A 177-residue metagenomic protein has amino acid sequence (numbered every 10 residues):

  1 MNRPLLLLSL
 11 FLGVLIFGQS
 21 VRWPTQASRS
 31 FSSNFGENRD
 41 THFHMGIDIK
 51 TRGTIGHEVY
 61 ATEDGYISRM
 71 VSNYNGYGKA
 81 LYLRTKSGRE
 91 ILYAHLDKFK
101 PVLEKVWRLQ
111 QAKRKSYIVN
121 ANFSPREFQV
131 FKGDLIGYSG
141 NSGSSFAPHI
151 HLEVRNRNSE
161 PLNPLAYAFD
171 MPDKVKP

Functional and structural regions predicted by a protein language model:
M1: Non-catalytic nucleic-acid-binding/docking modules located in mid-to-C-terminal regions of nucleic-acid enzymes
P4-V14: Sec-dependent N-terminal signal peptides
I16-E90, D97-F99, I118-R126, F131-K132 (+2 more regions): Surface-exposed, glycine-biased beta-strand/turn segments
R89-I91, K100-L109: Solvent-exposed hydroxyl-ligand-binding patches built from regularly spaced Ser/Thr and small hydrophobics
E104-R126: Surface-exposed acidic, glycine/proline-enriched linker/cap segments that occur as 15-30-residue helix-coil
A147-V154: Histidine-centered catalytic micro-motifs
